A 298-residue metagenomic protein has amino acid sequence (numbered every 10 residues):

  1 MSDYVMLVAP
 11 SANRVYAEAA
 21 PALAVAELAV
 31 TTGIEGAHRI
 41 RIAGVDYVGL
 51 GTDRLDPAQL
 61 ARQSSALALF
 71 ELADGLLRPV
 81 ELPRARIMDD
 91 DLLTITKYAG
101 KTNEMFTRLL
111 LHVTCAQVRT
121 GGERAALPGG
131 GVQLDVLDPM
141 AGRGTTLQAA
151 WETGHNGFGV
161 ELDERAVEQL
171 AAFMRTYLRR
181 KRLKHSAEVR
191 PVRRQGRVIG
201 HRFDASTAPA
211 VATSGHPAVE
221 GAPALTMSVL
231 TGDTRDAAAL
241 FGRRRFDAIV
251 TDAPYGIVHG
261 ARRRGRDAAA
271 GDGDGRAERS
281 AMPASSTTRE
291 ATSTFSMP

Functional and structural regions predicted by a protein language model:
M1-E27, L72-L137, A141-P298: Class I S-adenosyl-L-methionine-dependent methyltransferase catalytic core
P21-L82: N-terminal accessory interaction module
